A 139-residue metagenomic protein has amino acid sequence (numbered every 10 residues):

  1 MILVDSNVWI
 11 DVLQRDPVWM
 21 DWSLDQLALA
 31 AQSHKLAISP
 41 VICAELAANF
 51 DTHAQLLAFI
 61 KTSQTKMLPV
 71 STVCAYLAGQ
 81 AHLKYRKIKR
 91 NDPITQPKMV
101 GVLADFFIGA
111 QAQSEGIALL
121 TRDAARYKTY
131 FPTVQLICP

Functional and structural regions predicted by a protein language model:
M1, A28, G109-P139: Acidic, PIN/NYN-like endoribonuclease modules and their adjacent C-terminal/linker elements
M1-I38, A47-K61, T65, Y130: Short, well-structured N-terminal submotif of metal-dependent ribonuclease cores
D5, I38-S39, G101-V102, D123-A124 (+1 more regions): Histidine- and aromatic-rich ligand-binding microenvironments
Q14, C43, I94-Q96: Short, contiguous strand/loop micro-motifs
V41, D51, V70-V73: Short beta->alpha linker loops
H53-L57, Y85-K87, L136-P139: Short, hinge-like loop/turn segments at secondary-structure boundaries
K66-A118, R122-A125: Active-site neighborhoods of divalent-metal-dependent phosphate/nucleic-acid chemistry enzymes
